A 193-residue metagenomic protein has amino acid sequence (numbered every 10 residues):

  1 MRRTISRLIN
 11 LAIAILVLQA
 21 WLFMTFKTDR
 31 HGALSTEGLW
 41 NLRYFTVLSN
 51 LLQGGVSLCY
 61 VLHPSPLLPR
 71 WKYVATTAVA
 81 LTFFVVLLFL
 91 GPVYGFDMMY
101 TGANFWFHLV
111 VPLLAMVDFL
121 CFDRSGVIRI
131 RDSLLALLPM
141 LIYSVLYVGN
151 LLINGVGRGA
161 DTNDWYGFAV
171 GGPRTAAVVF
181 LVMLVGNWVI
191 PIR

Functional and structural regions predicted by a protein language model:
M1-I13: N-terminal membrane topogenic signal
A14-M24, Y73-L90: Small-polar-interrupted transmembrane alpha-helices in polytopic inner-membrane proteins
M24-L34, L87-D97, L152-G155: Juxtamembrane "helix-exit" motif on the non-cytosolic side of transmembrane helices
S35-Y44, F96-F107, R131-D132: Non-cytosolic membrane-interface motifs at loop->transmembrane helix junctions
G102-L113, F180-V185: Membrane-interface loop-to-helix entry segments
P112-I130: Alpha-helical transmembrane segments in multipass membrane proteins, preferentially the mid-helix core
S133-G149: Hydrophobic alpha-helical membrane-insertion segments
L152-R193: Membrane-interface transmembrane-helix boundary segments in multi-pass integral membrane proteins
